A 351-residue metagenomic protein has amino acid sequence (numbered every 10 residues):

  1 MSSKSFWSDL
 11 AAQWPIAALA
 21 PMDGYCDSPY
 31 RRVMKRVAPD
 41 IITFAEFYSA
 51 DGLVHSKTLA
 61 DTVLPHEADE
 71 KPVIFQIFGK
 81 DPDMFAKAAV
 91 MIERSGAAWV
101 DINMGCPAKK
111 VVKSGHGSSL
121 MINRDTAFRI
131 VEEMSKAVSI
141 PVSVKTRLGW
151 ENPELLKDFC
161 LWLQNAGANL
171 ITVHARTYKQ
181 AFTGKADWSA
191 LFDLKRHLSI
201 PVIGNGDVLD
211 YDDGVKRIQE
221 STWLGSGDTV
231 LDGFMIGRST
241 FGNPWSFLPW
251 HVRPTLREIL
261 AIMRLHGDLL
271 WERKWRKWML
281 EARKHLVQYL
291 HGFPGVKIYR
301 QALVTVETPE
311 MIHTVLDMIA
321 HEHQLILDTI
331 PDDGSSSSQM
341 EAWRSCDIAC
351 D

Functional and structural regions predicted by a protein language model:
M1-A18, D23, P29, R129-E132 (+5 more regions): Alpha/beta catalytic cores of nucleotide-metabolism and tRNA/nucleoside-modifying enzymes
S2-A11, M22-S95: Glycine-rich, positively charged N-terminal anion/phosphate-binding segment
Q13-I16, D51-P72, C106, V112-S114 (+1 more regions): N-terminal small/glycine-rich loop or linker at the start of catalytic domains across soluble metabolic enzymes
A18, T43-F44, I74-Q76, D101 (+3 more regions): Conserved beta-strand positions in the central sheet of alpha/beta enzyme cores
M22-G24, Y48-A50, F78-K80, G105-P107 (+4 more regions): Active-site beta-loop-alpha junctions enriched in small/polar residues
V33-R36, A86-H116, D125-I200, S226-T229: Alpha/beta enzyme core
A60, G115-M121, W250-R253: Short glycine-enriched, charge-decorated loop/helix-capping segments at active-site entrances that position
